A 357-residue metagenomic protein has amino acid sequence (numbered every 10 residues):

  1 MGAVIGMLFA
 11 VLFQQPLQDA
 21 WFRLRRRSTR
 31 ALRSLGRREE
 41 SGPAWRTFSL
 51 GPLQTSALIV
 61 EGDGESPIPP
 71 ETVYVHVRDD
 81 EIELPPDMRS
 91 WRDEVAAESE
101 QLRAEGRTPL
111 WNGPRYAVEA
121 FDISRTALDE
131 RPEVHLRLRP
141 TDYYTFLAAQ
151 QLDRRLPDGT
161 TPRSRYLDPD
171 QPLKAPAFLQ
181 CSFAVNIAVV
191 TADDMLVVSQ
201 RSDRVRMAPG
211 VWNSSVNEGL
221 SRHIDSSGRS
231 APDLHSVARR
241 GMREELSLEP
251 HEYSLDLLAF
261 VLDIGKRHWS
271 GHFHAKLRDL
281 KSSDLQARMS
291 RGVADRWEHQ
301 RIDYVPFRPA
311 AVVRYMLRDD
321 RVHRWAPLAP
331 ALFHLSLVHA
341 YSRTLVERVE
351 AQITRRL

Functional and structural regions predicted by a protein language model:
G2, G6-N213, N217-R240, L248-L357: N-terminal leader/linker segments that precede catalytic domains of diphosphate-processing enzymes
R243: Juxtacatalytic substrate-recognition/specificity segment
